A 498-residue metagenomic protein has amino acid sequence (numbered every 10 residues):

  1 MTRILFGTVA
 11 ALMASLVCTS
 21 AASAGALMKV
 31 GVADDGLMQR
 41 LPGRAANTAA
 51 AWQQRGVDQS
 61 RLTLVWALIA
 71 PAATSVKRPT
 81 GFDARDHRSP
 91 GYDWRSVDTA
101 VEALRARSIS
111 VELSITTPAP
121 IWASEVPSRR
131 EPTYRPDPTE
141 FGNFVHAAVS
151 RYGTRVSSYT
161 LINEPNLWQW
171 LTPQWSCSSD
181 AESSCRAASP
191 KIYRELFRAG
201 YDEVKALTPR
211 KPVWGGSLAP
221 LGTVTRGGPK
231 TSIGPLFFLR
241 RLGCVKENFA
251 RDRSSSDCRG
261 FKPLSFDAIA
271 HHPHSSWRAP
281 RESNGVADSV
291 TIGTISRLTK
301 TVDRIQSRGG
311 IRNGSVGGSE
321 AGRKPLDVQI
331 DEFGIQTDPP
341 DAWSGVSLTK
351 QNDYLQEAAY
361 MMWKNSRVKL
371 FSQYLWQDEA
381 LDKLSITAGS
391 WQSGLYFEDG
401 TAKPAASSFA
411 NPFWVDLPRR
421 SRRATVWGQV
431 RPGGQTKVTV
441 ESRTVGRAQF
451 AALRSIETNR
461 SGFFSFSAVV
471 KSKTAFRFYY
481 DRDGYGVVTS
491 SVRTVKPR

Functional and structural regions predicted by a protein language model:
T2-A24: Secretory targeting and sorting signals
A24-V65: Boundary/entry segment of secreted carbohydrate-active catalytic domains
V32, S60, L104, A148 (+9 more regions): Conserved, mostly hydrophobic/aromatic
A45-A46, F141-G142, A187-L348: Noncatalytic carbohydrate-binding groove/subsite architecture in carbohydrate-active enzymes
R55-K230, S276: Substrate-binding cleft and catalytic face of glycoside hydrolase catalytic domains, especially the flexible beta-alpha
V76-P79, R85, P165, S176-S179 (+6 more regions): Aromatic-rich peripheral "rim/lid" segments of glycoside hydrolase catalytic domains that contact and position glycan
A451-S461: Solvent-exposed serine/threonine-rich low-complexity stretches and specific carbohydrate-binding patches
G462-F466: Short strand-edge motifs at loop-to-beta-strand transitions and within beta-strands of extracellular beta-rich domains
